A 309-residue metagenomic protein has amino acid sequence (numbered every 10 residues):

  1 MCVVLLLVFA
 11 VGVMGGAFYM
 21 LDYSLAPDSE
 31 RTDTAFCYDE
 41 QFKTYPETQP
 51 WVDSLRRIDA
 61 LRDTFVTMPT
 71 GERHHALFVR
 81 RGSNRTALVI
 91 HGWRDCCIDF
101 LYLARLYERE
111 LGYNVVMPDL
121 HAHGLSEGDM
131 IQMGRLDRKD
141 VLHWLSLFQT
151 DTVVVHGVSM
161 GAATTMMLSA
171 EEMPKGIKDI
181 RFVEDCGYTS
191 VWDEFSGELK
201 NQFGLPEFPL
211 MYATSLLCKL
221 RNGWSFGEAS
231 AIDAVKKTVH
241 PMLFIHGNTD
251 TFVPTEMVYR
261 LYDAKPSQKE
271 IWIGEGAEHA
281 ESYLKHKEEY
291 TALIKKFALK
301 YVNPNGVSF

Functional and structural regions predicted by a protein language model:
L5-T67: An N-terminal hydrophobic leader/cap segment in hydrolases
W93-Y107: The serine-hydrolase catalytic nucleophile loop
R94-C97, H121-F148, T152: Catalytic nucleophile-loop/oxyanion-hole region of alpha/beta-hydrolase and closely related hydrolase-like folds
L103, A231, H240, P254-D263: Short alpha-helix in the alpha/beta-hydrolase fold that links the catalytic acid
A104-E127: Conserved alpha/beta-hydrolase
M167-W224: Hydrolase active-site cap/lid region
K237-V239, F244-H246, D250: Short beta-strand/loop motif that positions the catalytic acidic residue of the alpha/beta-hydrolase fold
K285-F309: Catalytic active-site module of serine/aspartate enzymes centered on a nucleophile-bearing elbow/loop
